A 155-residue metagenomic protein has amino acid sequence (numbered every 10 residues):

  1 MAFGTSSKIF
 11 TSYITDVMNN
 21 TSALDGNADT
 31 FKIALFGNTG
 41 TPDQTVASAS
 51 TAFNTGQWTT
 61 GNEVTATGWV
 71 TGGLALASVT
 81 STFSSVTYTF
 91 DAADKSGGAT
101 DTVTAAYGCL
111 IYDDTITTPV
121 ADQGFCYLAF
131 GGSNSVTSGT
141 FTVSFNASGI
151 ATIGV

Functional and structural regions predicted by a protein language model:
M1-Y107, D114-V155: Small cysteine-rich, disulfide-bonded extracellular modules of the LU/uPAR three-finger superfamily and closely related
